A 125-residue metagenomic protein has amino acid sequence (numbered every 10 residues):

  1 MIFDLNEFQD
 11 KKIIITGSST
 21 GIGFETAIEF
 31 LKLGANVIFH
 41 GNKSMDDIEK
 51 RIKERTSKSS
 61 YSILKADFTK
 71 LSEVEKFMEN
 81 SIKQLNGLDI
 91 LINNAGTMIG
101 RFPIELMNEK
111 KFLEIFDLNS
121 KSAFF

Functional and structural regions predicted by a protein language model:
M1-K12: Flexible N-terminal pre-Rossmann segment of NAD(P)-dependent oxidoreductases
K12-I15, L91-I92: Conserved hydrophobic beta-strands of the Rossmann-like cofactor-binding core in SDR/related NAD(P)H-dependent
S19-G21: Conserved glycine-rich cofactor-binding loop
L33-I48: Conserved glycine-rich Rossmann-like NAD(P)H-binding loop of the short-chain dehydrogenase/reductase
K65-F77, E109: The beta1-alpha1 cofactor-binding region of Rossmann-like NAD(H)/NADP(H)-dependent oxidoreductases
N94-G100: Conserved NAD(P)H cofactor-binding loop of Rossmann-fold oxidoreductase domains
F102-I104, K111-F116: Substrate-binding pocket helix/loop in short-chain dehydrogenase/reductase
